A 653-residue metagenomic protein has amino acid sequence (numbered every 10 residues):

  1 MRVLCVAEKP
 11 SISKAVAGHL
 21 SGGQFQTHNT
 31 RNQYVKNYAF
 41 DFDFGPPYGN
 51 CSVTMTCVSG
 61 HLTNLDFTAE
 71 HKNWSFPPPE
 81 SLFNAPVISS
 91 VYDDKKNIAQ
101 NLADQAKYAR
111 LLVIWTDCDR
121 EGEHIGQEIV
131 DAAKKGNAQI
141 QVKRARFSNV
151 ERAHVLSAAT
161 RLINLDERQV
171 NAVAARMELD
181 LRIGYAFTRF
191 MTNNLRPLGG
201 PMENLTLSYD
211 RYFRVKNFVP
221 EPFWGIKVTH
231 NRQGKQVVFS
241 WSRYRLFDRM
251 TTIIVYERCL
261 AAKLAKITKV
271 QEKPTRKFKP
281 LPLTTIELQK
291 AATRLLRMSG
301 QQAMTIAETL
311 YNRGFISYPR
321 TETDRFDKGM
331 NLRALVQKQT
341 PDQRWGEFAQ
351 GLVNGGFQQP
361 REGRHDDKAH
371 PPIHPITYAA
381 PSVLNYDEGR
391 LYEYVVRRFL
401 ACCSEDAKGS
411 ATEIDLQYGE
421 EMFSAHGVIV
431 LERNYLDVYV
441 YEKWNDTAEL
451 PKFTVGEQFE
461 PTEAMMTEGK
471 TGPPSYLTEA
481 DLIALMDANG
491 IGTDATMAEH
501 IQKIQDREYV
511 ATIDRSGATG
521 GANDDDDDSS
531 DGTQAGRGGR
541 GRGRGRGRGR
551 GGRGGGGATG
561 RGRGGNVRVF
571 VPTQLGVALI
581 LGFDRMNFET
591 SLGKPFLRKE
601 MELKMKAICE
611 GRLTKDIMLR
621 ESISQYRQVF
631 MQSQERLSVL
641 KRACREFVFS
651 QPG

Functional and structural regions predicted by a protein language model:
M1-F187, E203, Q358, E449 (+1 more regions): Intrinsically disordered, low-complexity regulatory segments
R2-L4, A132, I140, L165 (+6 more regions): Basic, low-complexity terminal or inter-domain segments flanking catalytic cores
P10-S13, A17, S52-M55, S59 (+21 more regions): Amphipathic alpha-helical transducer elements in NTP-driven molecular machines
F67, R110-V113, Q236-T252, Y256 (+2 more regions): OB-fold/S1-family RNA-binding modules
D117, L295-S299: A conserved hydrophobic secondary-structure block that centers on an alpha-helix together with its immediately flanking
N193-P197, S208-T252, L295, C402: C-terminal helical "lid" subdomain and adjoining coupling/linker elements of P-loop NTPases
F247-P282, Q289, T454-E457: Metal- or metallocofactor-binding catalytic centers and their adjacent structured scaffolds across diverse enzyme
